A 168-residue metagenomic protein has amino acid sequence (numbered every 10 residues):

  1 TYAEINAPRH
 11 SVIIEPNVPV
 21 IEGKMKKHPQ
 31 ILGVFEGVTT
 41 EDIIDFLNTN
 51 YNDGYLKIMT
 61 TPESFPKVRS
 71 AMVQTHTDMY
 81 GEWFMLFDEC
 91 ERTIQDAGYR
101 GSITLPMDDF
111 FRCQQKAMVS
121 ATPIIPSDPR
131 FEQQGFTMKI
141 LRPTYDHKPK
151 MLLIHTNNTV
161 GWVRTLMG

Functional and structural regions predicted by a protein language model:
Y2-T39, P62-P66, P123-D128: Conserved Walker A/P-loop ATP-binding site and its immediately adjacent core in helicase/helicase-like ATPase domains
E4-R9, D45-L56, H76-E82, D109-R112 (+1 more regions): Flexible, charged surface loops at secondary-structure boundaries
N6-V12, K26-I31, G81, R112-K116 (+1 more regions): Short glycine/proline-enriched coil/turn segments at helix->beta-strand junctions
P16, D88-E91, A121-T122: Conserved H-loop
P29-Q74: Inter-Walker segment of RecA-like/P-loop motor cores
T61-F65, A71-A117: SF2 helicase catalytic motif II
T122-G168: Interdomain hinge/linker at the junction between the two RecA-like core domains of SF2 helicases
